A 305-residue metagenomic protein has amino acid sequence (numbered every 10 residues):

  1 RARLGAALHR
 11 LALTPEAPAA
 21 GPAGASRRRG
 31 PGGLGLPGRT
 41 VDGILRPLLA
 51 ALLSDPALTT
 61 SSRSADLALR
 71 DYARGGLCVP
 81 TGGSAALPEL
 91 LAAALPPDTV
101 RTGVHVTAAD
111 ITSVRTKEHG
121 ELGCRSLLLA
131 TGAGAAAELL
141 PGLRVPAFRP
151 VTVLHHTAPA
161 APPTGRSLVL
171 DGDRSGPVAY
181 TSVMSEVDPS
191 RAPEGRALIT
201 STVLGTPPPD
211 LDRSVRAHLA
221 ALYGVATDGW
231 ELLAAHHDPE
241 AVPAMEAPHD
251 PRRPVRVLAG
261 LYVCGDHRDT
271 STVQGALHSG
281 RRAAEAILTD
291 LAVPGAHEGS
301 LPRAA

Functional and structural regions predicted by a protein language model:
R1-T59, R70-R74: Mobile amphipathic helical/loop "lid" adjacent to a hydrophobic cofactor/ligand pocket
A20-G24, P37-L45, P80-S84, P88 (+3 more regions): Generic structural signal for well-ordered, non-membrane alpha-helical segments in soluble metabolic enzymes
L36-G43, F148, P163, D228: A short alpha-helix-loop-beta-strand transition element characteristic of N-terminal alpha/beta dinucleotide-binding
P47, A86, L90, R282 (+1 more regions): Alpha-helical scaffold segments in soluble metabolic enzymes
S64-S126: Helical element adjacent to the flavin cofactor pocket in flavoenzyme catalytic cores
T107-D212, A221-L222, A304: Mid-domain catalytic core of redox enzymes that form a hydrophobic substrate pocket/lid adjacent to a catalytic redox
P189-A305: Conserved flavin/dinucleotide-binding core of flavoenzymes
